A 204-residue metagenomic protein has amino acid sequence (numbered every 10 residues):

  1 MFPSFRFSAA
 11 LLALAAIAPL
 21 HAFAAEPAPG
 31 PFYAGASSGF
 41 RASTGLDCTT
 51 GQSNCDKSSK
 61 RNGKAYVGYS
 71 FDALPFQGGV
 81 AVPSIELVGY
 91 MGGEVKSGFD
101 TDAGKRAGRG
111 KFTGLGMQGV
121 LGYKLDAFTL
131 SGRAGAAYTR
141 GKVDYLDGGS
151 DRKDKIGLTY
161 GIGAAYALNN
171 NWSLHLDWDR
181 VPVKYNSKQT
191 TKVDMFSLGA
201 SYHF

Functional and structural regions predicted by a protein language model:
M1-A10: Bacterial N-terminal signal peptides that target proteins for export
F2, F23-F204: Gram-negative outer-membrane beta-barrel domains
A9-P19: Bacterial N-terminal signal peptides
